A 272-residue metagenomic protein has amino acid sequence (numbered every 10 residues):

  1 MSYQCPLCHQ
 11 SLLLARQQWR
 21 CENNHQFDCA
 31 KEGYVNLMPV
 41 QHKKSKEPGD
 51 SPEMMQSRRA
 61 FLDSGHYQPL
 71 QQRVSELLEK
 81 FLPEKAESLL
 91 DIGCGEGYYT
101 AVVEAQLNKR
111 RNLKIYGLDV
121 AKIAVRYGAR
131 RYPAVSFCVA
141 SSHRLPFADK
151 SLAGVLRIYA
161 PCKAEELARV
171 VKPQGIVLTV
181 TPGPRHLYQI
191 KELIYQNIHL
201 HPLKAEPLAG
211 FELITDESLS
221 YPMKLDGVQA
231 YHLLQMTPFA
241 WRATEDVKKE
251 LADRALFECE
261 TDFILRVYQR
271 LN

Functional and structural regions predicted by a protein language model:
M1-E47: N-terminal auxiliary segments of SAM/dcSAM-dependent transferases
K44, G49-R73, L77: Class I SAM-dependent methyltransferase Rossmann-like catalytic core, especially the SAM/SAH-binding loop
K85-G95: Conserved class I S-adenosyl-L-methionine
E96-R110: Conserved SAM-binding loop of SAM-dependent methyltransferases across substrates and taxa, primarily the Class I
D119-A121: Conserved SAM/SAH-binding beta-strand->alpha-helix loop
H143-G154: A short acidic, Gly/Pro-enriched loop at the edge of an enzyme's catalytic core that lines a small-molecule cofactor
Q174-P184: Conserved beta-strand signature within the Rossmann-like core of class I S-adenosyl-L-methionine
L219-N272: Conserved Class I S-adenosyl-L-methionine
